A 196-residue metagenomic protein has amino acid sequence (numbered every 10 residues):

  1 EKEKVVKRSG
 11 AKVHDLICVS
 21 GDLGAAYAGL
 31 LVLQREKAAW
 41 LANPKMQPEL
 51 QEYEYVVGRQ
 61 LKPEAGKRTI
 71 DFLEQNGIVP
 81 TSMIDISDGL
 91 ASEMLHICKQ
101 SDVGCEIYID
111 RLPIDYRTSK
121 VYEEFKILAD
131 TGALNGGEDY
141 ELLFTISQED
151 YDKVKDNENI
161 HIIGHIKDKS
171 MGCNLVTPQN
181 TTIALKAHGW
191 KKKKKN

Functional and structural regions predicted by a protein language model:
E1-E36, W40, H165: Glycine-rich anion-binding loops of enzyme active sites
E1-K2, Q75, V79-N196: Glycine-/charge-enriched secondary-structure boundary and capping motifs
V6, L30, V57-L61, L175 (+1 more regions): Short clusters of hydrophobic/aromatic residues that line enzyme substrate/ligand-binding pockets
K7, F72, A133: Short, flexible, glycine/charge-rich loop motifs used to bind or transfer phosphoryl groups or to couple energy/partner
S9, S20-D22, G58-K62, M83-I86 (+2 more regions): Glycine- and other small-residue-rich loops at beta-strand/loop junctions that grip anionic moieties
C18-G21, K62-L90: Internal active-site segments that recognize and position negatively charged phosphoryl groups and nucleotide moieties
A42-E64: A short, charged helix-loop
R59-D71, Y116-T118, F125: Short, motif-level signal for alpha-helix interfacial/capping segments enriched in acidic residues and aromatics/proline
